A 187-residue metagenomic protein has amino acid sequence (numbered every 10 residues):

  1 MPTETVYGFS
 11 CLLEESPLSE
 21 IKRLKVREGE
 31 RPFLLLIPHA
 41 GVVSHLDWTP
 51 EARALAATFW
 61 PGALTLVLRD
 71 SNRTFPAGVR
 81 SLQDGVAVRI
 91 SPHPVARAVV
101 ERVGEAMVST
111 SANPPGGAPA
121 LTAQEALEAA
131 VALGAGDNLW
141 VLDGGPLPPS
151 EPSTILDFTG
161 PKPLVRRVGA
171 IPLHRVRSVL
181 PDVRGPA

Functional and structural regions predicted by a protein language model:
P2-A187: Active-site-adjacent structural elements in enzyme catalytic cores
